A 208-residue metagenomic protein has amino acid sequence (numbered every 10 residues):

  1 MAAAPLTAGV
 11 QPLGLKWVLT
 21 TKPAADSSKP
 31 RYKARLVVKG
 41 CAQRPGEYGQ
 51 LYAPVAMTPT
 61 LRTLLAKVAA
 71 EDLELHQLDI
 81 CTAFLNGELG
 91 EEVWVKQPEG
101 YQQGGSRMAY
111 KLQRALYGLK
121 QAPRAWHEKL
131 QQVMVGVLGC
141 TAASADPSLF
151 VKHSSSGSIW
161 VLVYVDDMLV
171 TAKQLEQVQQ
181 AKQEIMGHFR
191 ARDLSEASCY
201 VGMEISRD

Functional and structural regions predicted by a protein language model:
M1-D208: Long, low-complexity, charge-biased intrinsically disordered regions
